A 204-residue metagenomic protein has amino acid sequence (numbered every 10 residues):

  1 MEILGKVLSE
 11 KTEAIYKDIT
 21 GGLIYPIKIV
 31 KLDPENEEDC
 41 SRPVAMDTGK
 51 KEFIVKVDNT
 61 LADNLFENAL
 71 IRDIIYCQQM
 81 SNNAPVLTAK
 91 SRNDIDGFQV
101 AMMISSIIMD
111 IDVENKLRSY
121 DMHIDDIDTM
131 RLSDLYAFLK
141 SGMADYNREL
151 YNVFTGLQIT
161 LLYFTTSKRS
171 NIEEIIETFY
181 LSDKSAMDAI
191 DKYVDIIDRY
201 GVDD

Functional and structural regions predicted by a protein language model:
M1-K50, A62-D63, Q99-A101, S105 (+1 more regions): Auxiliary, metal-adjacent structural segments of Zn-dependent hydrolase domains
I54-L70: Short pre-active-site segment immediately N-terminal to the catalytic Zn-binding motif
N64, Q79-I111: Post-HEXXH active-site segment of zinc metalloproteases
L70-Q79: Active-site His/Glu-centered metal-binding helix of metallohydrolases
D73, I104-R118, Y151-S167: Short, hydrophobic/amphipathic alpha-helical patches that form generic packing surfaces within helical domains
A84-S91, H123-S133: Short acidic alpha-helical/loop segments enriched in Asp/Glu that coordinate divalent cations
Y136-D204: Pan-zinc metallopeptidase signature
